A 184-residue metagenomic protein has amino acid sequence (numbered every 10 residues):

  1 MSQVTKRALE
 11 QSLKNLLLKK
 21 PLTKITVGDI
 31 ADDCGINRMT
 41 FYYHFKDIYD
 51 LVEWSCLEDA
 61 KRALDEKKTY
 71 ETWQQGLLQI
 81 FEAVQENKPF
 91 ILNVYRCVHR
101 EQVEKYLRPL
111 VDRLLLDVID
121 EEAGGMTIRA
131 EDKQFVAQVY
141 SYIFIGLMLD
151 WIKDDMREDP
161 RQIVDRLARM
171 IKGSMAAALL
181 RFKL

Functional and structural regions predicted by a protein language model:
Q3-K6, E10-K14, L18, T23-V27 (+5 more regions): An amphipathic alpha-helix adjacent to DNA-recognition modules
I25-T26, L92-V94, V103, P160: Short, hydrophobic secondary-structure boundary micro-motifs
T40, F90: Residues in the helix-turn-helix
K67, I91-Y95, E122-G125, W151-D155 (+2 more regions): Secondary-structure edge/capping motif, primarily at the C-terminal ends of alpha-helices and the immediately following
Q74-P89, Q138, Y142, G146 (+1 more regions): Amphipathic alpha-helical segments that line or abut small-molecule/effector binding pockets and mediate allosteric
R100-G125, E131-G146, A176: Amphipathic alpha-helical packing segments from all-alpha helical-bundle domains
L116-D117, T127-F135, K153, P160-I163 (+1 more regions): Protein-protein interaction and targeting regions used for scaffolding, dimerization, and localization
D150-L184: C-terminal peripheral helix-coil segments that are non-catalytic and often amphipathic
